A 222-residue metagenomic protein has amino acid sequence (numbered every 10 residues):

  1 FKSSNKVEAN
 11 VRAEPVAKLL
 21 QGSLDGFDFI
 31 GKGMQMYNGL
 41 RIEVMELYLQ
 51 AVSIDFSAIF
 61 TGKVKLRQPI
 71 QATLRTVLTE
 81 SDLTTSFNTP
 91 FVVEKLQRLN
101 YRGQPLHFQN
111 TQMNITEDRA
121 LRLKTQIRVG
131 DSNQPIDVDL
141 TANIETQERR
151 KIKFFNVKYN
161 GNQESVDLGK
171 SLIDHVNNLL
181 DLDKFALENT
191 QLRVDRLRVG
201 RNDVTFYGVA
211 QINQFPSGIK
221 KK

Functional and structural regions predicted by a protein language model:
F1-K222: Extracellular/lumenal and peripheral-membrane lipid-interaction modules
